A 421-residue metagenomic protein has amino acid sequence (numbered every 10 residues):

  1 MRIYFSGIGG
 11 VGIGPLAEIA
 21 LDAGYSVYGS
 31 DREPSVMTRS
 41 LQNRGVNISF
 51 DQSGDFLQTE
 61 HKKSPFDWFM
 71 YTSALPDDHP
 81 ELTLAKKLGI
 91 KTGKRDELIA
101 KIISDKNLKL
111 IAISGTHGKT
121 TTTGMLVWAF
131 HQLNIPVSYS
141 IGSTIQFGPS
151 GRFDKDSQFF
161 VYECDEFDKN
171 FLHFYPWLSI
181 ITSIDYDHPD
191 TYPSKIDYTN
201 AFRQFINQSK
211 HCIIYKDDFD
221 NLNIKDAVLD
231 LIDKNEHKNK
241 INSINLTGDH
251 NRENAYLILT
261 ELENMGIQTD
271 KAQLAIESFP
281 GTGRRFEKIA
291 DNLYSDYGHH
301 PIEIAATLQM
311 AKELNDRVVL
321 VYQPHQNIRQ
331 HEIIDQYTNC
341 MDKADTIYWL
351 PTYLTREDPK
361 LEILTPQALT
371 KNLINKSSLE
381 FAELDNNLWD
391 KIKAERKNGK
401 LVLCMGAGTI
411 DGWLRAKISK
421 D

Functional and structural regions predicted by a protein language model:
R2, G12, I19, N107 (+2 more regions): Nucleotide phosphate-binding/pyrophosphate-handling subdomain across enzymes that bind or process nucleotide phosphates
I3-I8, M405: Conserved N-terminal Rossmann-fold NAD(P)-binding element of oxidoreductases
I19-Y25, D55-K62, S73, D77-C212 (+2 more regions): Phosphate-binding loop of NTP-binding sites
Y25-R32, I213-D217, L320-Q323, D345-L354: Short internal beta-strands
S30-S49, L57-T59, Q146-S150: N-terminal beta-loop-helix "entrance" segment that forms/cooperates in small-molecule cofactor or anionic ligand
R44, K225, I232-N235, T338-N398: C-terminal helical cap/extension that packs against the catalytic core of soluble nucleotide-cofactor enzymes
G54-P65, L172, N387-R396: Short amphipathic alpha-helix with an adjacent loop that forms part of the alpha/beta core around
K62-W68, S157-Q158, N398-K400: Short acidic/histidine-rich motifs immediately flanking catalytic phosphotransfer sites in two-component signaling
